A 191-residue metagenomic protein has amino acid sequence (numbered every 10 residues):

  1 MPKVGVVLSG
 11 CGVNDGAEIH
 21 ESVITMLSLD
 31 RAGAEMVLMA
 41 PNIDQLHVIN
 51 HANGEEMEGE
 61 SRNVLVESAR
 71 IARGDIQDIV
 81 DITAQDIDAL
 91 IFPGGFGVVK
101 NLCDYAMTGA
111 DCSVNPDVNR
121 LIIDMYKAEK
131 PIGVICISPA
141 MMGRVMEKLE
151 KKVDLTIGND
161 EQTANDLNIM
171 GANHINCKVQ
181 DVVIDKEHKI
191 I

Functional and structural regions predicted by a protein language model:
K3-V37, D44, G59-E60, D75-I191: Active-site-adjacent pocket-lining segments in enzyme domains
M39-L65: N-terminal beta-loop-helix "entrance" segment that forms/cooperates in small-molecule cofactor or anionic ligand
V64-I76: Functional beta-strand-loop-alpha-helix junction segments that form "active/interaction loops" within catalytic
